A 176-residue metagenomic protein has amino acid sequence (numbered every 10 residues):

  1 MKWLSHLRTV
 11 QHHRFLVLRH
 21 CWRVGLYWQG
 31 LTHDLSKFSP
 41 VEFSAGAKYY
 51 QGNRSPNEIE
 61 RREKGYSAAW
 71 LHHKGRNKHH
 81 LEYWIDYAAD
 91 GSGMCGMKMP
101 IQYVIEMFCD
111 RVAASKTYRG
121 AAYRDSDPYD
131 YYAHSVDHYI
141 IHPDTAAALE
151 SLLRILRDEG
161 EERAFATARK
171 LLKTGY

Functional and structural regions predicted by a protein language model:
M1-Y176: Metal-dependent phosphohydrolase cores
